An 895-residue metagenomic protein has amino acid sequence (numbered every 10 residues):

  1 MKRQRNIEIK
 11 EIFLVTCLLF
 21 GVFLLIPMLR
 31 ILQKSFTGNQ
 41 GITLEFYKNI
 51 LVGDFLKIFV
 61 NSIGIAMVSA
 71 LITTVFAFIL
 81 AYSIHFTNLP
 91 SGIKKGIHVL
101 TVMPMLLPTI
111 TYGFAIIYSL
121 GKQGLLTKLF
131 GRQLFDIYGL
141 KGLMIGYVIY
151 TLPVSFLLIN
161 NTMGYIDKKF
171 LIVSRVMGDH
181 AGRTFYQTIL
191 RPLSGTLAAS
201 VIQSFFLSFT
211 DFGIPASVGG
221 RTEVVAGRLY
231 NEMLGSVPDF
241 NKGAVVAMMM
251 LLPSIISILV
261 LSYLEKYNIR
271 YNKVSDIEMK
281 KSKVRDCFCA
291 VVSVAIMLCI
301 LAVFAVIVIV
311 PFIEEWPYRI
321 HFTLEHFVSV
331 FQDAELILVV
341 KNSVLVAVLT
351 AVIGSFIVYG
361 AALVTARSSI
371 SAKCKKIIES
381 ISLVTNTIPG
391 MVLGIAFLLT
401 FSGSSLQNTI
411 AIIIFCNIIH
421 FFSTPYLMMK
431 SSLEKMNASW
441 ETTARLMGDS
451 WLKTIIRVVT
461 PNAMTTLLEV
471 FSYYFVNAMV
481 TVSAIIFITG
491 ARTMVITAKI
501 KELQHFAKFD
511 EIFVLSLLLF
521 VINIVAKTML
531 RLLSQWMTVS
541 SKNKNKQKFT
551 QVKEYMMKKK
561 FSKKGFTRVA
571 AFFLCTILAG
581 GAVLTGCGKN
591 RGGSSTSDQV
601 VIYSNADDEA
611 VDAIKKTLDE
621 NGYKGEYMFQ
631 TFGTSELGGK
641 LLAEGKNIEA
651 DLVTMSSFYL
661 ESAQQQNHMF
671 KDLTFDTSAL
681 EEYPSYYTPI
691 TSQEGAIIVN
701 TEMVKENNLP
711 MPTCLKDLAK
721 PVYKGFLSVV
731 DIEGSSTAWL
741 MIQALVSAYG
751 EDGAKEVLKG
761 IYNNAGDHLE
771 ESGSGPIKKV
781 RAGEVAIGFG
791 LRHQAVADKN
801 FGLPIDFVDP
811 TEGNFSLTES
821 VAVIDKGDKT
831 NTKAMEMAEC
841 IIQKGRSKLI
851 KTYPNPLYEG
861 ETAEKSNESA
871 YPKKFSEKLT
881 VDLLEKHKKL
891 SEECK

Functional and structural regions predicted by a protein language model:
M1-V15, L89-K94, L261-I296, I370-K375 (+3 more regions): Transmembrane alpha-helical segments of polytopic membrane transport and secretion proteins
E8-N39, L51-G164, P192-F212, V245-L261 (+6 more regions): Membrane-water interface segments at the C-terminal ends of transmembrane alpha-helices in multi-pass inner-membrane
M177-D179, R191, M447-D449, P461 (+1 more regions): Glycine/proline-centered hinge or cleavage motifs at structural transition points of membrane proteins
F212-P238, W316-I320, V482-F509: Glycine-rich helix-loop "coupling/hinge" segments at transmembrane-helix boundaries in multipass transporters
S597, V601-A613, F632-E636, E649-I777 (+1 more regions): Extracytoplasmic ligand-binding site segments that recognize negatively charged/polar headgroups
L680, L758-Y762, L769-E770, F801-D825: Periplasmic-binding protein-like
A696-M703, T818-T830, L849-T852: A bilobed periplasmic-binding-protein/Venus flytrap-type ligand-binding module shared by bacterial periplasmic
V722, F726-E733, C840-E861: Periplasmic-binding protein-like
